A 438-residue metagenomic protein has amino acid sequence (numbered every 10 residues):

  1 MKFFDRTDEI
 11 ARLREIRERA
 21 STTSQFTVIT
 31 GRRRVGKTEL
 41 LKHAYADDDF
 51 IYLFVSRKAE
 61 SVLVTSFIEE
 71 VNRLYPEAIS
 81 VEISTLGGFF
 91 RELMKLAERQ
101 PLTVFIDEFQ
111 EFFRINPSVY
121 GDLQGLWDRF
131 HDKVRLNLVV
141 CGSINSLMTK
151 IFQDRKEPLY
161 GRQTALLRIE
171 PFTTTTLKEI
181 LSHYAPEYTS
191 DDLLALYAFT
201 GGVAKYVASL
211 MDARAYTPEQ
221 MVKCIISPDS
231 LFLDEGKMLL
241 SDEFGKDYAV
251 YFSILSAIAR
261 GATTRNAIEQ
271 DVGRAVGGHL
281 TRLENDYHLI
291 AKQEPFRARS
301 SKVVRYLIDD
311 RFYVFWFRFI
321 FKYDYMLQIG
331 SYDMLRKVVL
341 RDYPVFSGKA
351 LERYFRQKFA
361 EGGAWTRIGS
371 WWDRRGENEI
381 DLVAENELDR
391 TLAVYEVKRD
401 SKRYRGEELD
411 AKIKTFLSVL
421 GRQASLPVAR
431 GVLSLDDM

Functional and structural regions predicted by a protein language model:
M1-K337: Phosphate-binding site recognition
F296, K302-M438: A cross-kingdom feature that marks ATP-driven nucleic-acid transaction machinery
